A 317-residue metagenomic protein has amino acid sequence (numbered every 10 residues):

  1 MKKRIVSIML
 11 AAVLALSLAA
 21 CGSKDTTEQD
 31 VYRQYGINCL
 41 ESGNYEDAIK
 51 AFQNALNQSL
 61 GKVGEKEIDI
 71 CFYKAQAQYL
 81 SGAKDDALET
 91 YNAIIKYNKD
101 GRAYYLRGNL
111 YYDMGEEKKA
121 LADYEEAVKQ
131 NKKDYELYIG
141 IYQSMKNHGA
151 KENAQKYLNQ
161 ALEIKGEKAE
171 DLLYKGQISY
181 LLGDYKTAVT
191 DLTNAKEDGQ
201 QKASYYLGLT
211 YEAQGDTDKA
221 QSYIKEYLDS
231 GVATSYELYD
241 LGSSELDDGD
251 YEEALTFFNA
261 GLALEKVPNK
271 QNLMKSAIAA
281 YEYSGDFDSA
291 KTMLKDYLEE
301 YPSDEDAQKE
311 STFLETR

Functional and structural regions predicted by a protein language model:
S17-A20: C-terminal motif of bacterial Sec signal peptides marking the signal peptidase cleavage site
Q29, I68-D69, G101-R102, Y135-E136 (+5 more regions): Helix-start (N-cap) detector for alpha-helical repeat units in TPR-like alpha-solenoids, especially tetratricopeptide
Q34, K66-D69, Y73, L80 (+7 more regions): Canonical tetratricopeptide repeat
E41-S42, L80, D113-M114, S144-H148 (+7 more regions): Register position in tetratricopeptide repeats
Q58, K62, K96-Y97, Q130 (+5 more regions): Structural marker of alpha-solenoid helical repeat scaffolds
